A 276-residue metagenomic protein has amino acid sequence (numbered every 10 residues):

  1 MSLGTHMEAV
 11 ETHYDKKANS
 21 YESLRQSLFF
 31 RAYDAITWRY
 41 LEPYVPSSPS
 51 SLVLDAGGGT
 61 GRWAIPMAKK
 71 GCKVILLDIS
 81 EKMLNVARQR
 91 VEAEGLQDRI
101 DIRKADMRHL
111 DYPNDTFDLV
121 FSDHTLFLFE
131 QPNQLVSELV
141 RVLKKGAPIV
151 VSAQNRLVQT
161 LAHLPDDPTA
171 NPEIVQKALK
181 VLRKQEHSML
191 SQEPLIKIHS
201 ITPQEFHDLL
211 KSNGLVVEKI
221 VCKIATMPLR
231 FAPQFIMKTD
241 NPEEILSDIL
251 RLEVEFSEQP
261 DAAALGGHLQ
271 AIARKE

Functional and structural regions predicted by a protein language model:
S2-S48, R62-P66, M83-V86, R90 (+2 more regions): Conserved class I S-adenosyl-L-methionine
L54, R62-H109: Class I SAM-dependent methyltransferase SAM/SAH-binding core
R108-L119: A short acidic, Gly/Pro-enriched loop at the edge of an enzyme's catalytic core that lines a small-molecule cofactor
L119-Q131: A short SAM/SAH-binding and catalytic strip from SAM-dependent methyltransferases
N133-P148: A short glycine-rich, Lys/Arg-flanked "PGG" loop and its adjoining helix->strand segment in the class I
P148-V181: Conserved class I S-adenosyl-L-methionine
M189-E205: Acceptor-substrate binding/catalytic loop of class I
D208, K219-E276: A C-terminal cap/extension of S-adenosyl-L-methionine-dependent methyltransferases that defines the acceptor-substrate
